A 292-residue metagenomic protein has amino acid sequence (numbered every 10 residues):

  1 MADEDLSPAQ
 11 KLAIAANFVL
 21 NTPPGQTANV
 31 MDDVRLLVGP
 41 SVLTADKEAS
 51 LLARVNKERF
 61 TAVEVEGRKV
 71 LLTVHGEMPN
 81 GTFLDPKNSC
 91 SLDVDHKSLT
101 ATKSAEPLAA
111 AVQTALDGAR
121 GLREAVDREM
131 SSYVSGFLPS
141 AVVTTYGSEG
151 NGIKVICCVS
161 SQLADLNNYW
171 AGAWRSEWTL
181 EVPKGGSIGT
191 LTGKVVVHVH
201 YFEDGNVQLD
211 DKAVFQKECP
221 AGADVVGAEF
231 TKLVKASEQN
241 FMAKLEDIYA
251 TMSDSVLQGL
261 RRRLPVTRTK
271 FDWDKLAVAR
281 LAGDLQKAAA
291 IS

Functional and structural regions predicted by a protein language model:
M1-T73, E77: Alpha-helical protein-protein interaction scaffolds
L6-A9, N17, L51-R54, E58-E66 (+1 more regions): C-terminal/domain-edge helix-coil "capping" segments
N17, N21, N29, N56 (+6 more regions): Detector for Asparagine
R59-E64, R68-L116: Pro/Ala/Gly-rich low-complexity, hydrophilic intrinsically disordered segments
C90, C157-C158, C219: Generic recognition of cysteine residues
A101-G136, S237: FKBP-type peptidyl-prolyl cis-trans isomerases
S104, L108, E177-W178, G227 (+2 more regions): A generic structural signal for ordered alpha-helices
R120, E124, R128, S132 (+2 more regions): Surface-exposed short loop/turn segments
